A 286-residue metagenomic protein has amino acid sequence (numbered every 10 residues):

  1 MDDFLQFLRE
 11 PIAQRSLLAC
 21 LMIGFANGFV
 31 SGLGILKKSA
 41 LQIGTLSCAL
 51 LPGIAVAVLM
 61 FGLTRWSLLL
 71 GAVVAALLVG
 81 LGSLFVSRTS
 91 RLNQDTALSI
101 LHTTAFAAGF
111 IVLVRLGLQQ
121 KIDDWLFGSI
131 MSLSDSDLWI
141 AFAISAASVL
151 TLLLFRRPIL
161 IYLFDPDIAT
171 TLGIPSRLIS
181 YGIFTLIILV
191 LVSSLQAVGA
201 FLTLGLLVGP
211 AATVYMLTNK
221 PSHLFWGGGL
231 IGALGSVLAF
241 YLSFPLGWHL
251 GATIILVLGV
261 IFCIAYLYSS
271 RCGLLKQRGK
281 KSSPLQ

Functional and structural regions predicted by a protein language model:
M1-G24: Membrane-interfacial amphipathic/re-entrant helices at transmembrane-helix boundaries
Q6-F7, Q94, L98-R157: Transmembrane helix-bundle core of multi-pass membrane transporters and related energy-transducing complexes
L17-M22, L69-V74, S99-I100, L138-A143 (+3 more regions): Hydrophobic alpha-helical transmembrane segments
G32-Q119, V214-G227, S243-G247: Short loop segments and helix-boundary regions at transmembrane helix junctions of multi-pass inner-membrane proteins
C48-A57, I100-L113, S132, S176-Y181 (+3 more regions): Small-residue-rich segments of transmembrane alpha-helices in multi-pass membrane proteins, especially helix faces
L138-P210: Helix-loop-helix "hairpin" substructures at the membrane interface of multi-pass membrane proteins
F201-A252: Transmembrane alpha-helical segments in multi-pass inner-membrane proteins
G251-Q286: Cytosolic-side transmembrane-helix boundaries in multi-pass membrane proteins
